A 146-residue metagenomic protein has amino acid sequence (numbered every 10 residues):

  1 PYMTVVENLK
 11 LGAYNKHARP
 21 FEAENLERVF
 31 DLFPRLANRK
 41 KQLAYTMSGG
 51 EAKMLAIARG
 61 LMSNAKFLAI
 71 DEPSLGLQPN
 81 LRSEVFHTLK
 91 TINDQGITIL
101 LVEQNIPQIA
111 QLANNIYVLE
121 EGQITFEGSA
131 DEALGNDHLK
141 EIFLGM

Functional and structural regions predicted by a protein language model:
M3-E24, L32-A37, M146: ABC-type ATPase nucleotide-binding domains, specifically the catalytic core motifs of the NBD
F21-R39, K66-A69, F86-K90, H138-K140: Conserved ABC ATPase "signature" region
L43-M47: Conserved ABC ATPase signature
G60-L61: ABC ATPase C-loop
E103-Q104: H-loop/switch region of ABC-family ATPase nucleotide-binding domains
I109-Q111: A short, surface-exposed alpha-helical micro-motif characterized by mixed small hydrophobic and charged/polar residues
N115, E127: Short, glycine/charged-rich "phosphate-handling" switch motifs in NTP-dependent and phosphotransfer domains
